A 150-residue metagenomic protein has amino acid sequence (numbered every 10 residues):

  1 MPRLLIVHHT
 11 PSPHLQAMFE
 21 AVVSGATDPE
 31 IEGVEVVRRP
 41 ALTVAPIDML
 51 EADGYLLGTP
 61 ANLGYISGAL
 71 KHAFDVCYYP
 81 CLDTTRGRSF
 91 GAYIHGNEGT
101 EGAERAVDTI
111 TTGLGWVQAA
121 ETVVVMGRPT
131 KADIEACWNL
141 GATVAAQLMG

Functional and structural regions predicted by a protein language model:
P2-P29: N-terminal beta1-alpha1 ligand-phosphate binding loop
R3-L5, E35-V37, G91: A structural signal for isolated positions on well-ordered beta-strands in alpha/beta enzyme cores
T10-P13, L63, I94-G99, V124-T130: Short histidine/acidic/glycine/proline-rich micro-motifs that form metal- and phosphate-coordinating active-site loops
M18, A69, G102-A103, D133-A136: Residues at alpha-helix caps and immediate loop-helix transition turns in enzyme cores, especially N- and C-cap
G25-G33, L82-T84: Short helix-capping segments at alpha-helix termini
T27-P29, A45, V117-G150: Glycine-rich phosphate/pyrophosphate-binding loop and the adjoining helix
E32-T43: A short beta-strand-loop structural module common to alpha/beta enzyme folds
A41-Q118: Helix-loop-strand module that forms the ligand-binding subsite of alpha/beta enzymes
